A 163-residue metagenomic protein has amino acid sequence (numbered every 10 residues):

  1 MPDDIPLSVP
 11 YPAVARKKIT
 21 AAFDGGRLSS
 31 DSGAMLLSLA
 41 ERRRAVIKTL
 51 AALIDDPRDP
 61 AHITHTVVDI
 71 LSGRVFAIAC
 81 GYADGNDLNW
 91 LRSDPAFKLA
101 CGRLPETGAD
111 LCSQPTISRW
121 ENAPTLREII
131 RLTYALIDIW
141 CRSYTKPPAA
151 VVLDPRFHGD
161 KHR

Functional and structural regions predicted by a protein language model:
M1-R163: Dynamic "connector" segments at or just before major functional cores
